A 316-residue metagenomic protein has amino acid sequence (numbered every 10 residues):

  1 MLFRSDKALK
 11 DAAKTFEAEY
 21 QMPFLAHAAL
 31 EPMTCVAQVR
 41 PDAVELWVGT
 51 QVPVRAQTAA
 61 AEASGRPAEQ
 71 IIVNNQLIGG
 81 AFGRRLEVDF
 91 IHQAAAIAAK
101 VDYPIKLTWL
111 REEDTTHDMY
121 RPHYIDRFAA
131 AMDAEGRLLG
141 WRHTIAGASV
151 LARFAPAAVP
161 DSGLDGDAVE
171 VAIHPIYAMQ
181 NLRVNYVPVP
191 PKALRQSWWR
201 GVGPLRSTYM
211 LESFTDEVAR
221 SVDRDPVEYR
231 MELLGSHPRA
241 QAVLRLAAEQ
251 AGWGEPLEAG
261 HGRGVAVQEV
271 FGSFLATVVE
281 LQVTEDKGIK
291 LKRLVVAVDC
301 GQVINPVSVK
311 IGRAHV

Functional and structural regions predicted by a protein language model:
M1-S308: Structural alpha/beta core scaffold segments of enzyme domains
L2, A314-H315: Short, small-residue-biased leader/transition segments that mark boundaries at the very start of proteins
I311: Glycine-rich, small/acidic residue-mixed loop/short-helix segments
